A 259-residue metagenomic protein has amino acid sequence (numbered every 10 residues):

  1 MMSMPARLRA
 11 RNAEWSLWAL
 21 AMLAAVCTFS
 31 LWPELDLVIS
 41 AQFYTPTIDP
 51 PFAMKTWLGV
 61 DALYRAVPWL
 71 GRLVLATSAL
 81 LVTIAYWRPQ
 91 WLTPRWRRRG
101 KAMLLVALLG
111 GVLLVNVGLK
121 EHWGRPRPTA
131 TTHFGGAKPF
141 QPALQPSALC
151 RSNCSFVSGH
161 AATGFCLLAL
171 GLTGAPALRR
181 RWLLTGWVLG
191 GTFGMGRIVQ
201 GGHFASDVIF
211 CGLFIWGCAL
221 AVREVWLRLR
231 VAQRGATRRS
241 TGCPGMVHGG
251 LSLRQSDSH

Functional and structural regions predicted by a protein language model:
M2-L80, K120-P128, T132, P139: N-terminal transmembrane-helix/juxtamembrane module of multi-pass inner/ER membrane proteins
M2-P5, L31-W32, L80-T93, G171-L178 (+1 more regions): Structural signal for the C-terminal ends of transmembrane alpha-helices and the immediately following loop
R11-E14, W18-A19, F140-R254: Membrane-embedded catalytic cores of phosphoryl/pyrophosphoryl-handling enzymes
L17, V38, A66-L73, R99-A102 (+2 more regions): Alpha-helical transmembrane segments of integral membrane proteins
A25-S30, G110-L114, V188-G201: Aromatic-anchored segments of alpha-helical transmembrane domains
T45-I48, F52, A79-W96, L227-R239: Membrane interface segments of multi-pass transport proteins and intramembrane proteases
G71, L81-P89, L113-V117, E121: Transmembrane alpha-helices and immediately adjacent membrane-cytoplasm interface residues in multi-pass integral
P94-A175: Membrane-interface loops
